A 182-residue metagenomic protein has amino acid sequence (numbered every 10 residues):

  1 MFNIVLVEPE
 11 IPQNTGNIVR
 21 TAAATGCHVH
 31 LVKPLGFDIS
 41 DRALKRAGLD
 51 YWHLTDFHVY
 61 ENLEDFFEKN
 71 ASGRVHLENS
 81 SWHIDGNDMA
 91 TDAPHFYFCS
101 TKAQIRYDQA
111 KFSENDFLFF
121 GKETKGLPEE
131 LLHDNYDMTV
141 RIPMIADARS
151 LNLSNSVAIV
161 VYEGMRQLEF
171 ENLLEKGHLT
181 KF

Functional and structural regions predicted by a protein language model:
M1-F182: Post-transcriptional modification and biogenesis factors for structured RNAs of the translation apparatus
